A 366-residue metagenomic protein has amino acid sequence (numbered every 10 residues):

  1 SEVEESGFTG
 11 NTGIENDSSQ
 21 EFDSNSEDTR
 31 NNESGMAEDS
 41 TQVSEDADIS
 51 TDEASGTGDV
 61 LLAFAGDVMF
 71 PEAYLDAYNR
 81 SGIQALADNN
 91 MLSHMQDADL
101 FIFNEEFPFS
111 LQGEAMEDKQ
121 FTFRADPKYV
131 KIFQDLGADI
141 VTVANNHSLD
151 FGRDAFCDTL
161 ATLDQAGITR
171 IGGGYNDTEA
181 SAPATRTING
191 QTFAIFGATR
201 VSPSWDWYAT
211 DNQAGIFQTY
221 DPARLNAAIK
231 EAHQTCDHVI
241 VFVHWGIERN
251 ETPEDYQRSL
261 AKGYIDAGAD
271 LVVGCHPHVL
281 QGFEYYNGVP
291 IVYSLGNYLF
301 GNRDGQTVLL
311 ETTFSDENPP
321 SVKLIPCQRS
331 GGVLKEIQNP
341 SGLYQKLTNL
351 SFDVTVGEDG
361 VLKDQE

Functional and structural regions predicted by a protein language model:
S1-F8: Gram-positive cell-envelope targeting signals
T9-T12, T29, A37, T41: Ala/Thr-enriched low-complexity intrinsically disordered regions
T12-S18: Intrinsically disordered, low-complexity segments enriched in serine/threonine/proline/glycine and often basic
D17, D23, E33-E366: Acidic, metal/ion-coordinating pockets
